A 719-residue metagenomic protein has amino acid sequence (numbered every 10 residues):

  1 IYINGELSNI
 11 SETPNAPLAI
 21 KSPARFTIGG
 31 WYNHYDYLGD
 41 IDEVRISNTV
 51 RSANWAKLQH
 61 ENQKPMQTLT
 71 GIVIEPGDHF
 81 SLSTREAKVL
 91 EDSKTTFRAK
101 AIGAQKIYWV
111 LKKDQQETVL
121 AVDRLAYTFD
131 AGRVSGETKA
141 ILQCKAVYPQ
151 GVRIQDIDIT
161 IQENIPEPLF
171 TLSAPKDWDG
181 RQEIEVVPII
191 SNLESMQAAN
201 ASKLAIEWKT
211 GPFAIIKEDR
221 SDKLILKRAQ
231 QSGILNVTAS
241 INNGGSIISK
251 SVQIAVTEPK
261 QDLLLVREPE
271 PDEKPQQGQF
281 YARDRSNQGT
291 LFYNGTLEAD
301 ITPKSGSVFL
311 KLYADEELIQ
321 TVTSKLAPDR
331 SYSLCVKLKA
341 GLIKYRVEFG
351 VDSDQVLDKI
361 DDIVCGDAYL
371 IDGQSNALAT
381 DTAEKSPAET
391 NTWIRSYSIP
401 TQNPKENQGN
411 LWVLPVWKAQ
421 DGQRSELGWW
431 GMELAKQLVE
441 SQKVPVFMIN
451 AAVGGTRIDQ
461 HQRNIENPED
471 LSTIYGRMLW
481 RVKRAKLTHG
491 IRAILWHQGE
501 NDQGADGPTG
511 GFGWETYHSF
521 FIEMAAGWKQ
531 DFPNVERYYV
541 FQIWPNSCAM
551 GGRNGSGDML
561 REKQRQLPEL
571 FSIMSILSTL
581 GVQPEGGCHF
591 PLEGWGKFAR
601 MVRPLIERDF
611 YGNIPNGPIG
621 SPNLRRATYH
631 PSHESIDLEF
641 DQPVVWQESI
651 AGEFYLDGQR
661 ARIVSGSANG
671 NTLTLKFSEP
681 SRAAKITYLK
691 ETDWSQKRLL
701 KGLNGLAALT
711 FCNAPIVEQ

Functional and structural regions predicted by a protein language model:
I1-R51, P65-S81, I141: Extracellular glycan-associated modules
G77-R85, I165-S173, K260-V266, Q276-Q277: Proline-enriched interdomain boundary motifs that mark the N-terminal boundary and often initiate the first structured
S93-K100, Q182-A198, F292-N294: A short beta-strand segment in extracellular, disulfide-stabilized domains
Q105-Q115, A199-P212, S307-D315, E653-G658: Change to "...patches in solvent-exposed regions of secreted, membrane-anchored, or virion-exposed structural
D114-F129, T210-I225: Surface-exposed, flexible coil segments in extracellular/virion-facing regions
L125-K139, D222-I234: Solvent-exposed segments in extracellular or luminal domains encompassing
G136-L142, Q231-V237, G341-Y345, R682-A684: Exposed beta-strand face motif in extracellular beta-rich ectodomains
T257-Q719: Cell-envelope and extracellular/periplasmic
